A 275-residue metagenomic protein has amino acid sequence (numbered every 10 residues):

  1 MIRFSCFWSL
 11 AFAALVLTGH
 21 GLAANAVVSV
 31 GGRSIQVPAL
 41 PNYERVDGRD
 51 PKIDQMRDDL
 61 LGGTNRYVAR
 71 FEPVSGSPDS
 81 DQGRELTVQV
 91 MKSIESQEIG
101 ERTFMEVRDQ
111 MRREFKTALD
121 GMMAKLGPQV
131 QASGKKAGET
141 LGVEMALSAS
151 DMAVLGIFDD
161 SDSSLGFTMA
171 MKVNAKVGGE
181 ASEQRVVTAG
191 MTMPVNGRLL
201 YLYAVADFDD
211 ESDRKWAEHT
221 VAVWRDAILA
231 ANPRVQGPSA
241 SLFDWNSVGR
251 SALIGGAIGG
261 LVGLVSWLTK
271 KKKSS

Functional and structural regions predicted by a protein language model:
S5-G19: Bacterial N-terminal signal peptides
G19-N25: Sec/Tat signal peptide C-region and signal peptidase I cleavage site
G32-R70, T140: N-terminal secretory signal peptides
D58-G178: Conserved polar/disulfide-associated segments of primarily extracytoplasmic proteins
Q184-P194: Short, surface-exposed beta-strand/loop micro-motifs that present aromatic residues
G197-L242: Surface-exposed amphipathic alpha-helical segments
A240-G256: Juxtamembrane/start-of-transmembrane alpha-helix segments at the extracytoplasmic/lumenal side of membrane anchors
G260-S275: C-terminal membrane-anchoring or membrane-association module
